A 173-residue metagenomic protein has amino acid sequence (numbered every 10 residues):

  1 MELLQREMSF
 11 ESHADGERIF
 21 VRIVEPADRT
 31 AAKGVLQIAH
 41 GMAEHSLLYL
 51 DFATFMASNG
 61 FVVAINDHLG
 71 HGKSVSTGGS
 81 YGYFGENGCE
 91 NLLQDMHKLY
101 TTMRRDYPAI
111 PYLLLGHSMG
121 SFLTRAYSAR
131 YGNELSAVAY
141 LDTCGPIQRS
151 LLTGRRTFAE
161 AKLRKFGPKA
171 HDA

Functional and structural regions predicted by a protein language model:
M1-D28: N-terminal cap/lid segment of alpha/beta-hydrolase-fold proteins
K33-Q37, P111: Alpha/beta-hydrolase fold active-site loops
I38-E44, S118: Active-site glycine-rich loops that stabilize anionic/oxyanionic intermediates across multiple enzyme folds
A39, N66-H68, L141: Alpha/beta-hydrolase
L48, A53-G79: Conserved alpha/beta-hydrolase
F84-R104: Alpha/beta-hydrolase active-site loop
Y107-S118: Alpha/beta-hydrolase fold nucleophile elbow
L123-A173: Alpha/beta-hydrolase-fold enzymes
